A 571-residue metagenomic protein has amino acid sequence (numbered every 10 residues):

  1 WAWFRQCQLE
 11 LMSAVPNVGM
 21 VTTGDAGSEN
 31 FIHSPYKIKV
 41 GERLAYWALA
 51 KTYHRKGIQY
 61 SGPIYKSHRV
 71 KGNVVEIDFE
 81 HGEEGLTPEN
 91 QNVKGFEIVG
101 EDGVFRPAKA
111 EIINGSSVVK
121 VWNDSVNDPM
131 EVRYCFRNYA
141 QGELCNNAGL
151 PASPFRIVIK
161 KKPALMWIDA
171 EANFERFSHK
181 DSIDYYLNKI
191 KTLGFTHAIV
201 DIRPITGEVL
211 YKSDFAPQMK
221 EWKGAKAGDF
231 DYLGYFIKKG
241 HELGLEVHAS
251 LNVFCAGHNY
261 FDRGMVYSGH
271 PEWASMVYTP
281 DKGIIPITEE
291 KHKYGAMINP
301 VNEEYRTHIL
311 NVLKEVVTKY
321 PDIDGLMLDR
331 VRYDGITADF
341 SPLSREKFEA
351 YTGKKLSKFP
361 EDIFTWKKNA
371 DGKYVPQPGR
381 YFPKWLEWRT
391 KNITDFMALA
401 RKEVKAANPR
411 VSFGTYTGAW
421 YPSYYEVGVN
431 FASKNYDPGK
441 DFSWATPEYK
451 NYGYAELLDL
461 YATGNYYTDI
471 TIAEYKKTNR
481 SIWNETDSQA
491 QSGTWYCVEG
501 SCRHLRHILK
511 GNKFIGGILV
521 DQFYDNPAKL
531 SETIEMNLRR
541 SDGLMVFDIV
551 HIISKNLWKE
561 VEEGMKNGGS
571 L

Functional and structural regions predicted by a protein language model:
H33, I168-F177, D214-D229, H292-L310 (+3 more regions): The substrate-binding groove and active-site-proximal loops of carbohydrate-active enzymes, especially glycoside
A50-Q91: Surface beta-strand/loop "capping" patches
G82-K161, K559-L571: C-terminal beta-sandwich/jelly-roll accessory domains of carbohydrate-active enzymes
K161-F177, H248-Y320, A370-P383, W444: Active-site-adjacent "subsite" loops/lids of carbohydrate-active enzymes
D181-E208, P321, N451-T463, R540-L544: Catalytic domains of carbohydrate-active enzymes, especially glycoside hydrolases
L193-G228, K477-N479: Aromatic-lined carbohydrate-binding/catalytic grooves of carbohydrate-active enzymes
L210-K223, C255-K291, L328-G372, E426-P438: Aromatic- and acidic-residue-enriched segments that line the glycan-binding/catalytic groove of carbohydrate-active
G353-F523: Glycoside hydrolase catalytic-domain groove-lining segments
